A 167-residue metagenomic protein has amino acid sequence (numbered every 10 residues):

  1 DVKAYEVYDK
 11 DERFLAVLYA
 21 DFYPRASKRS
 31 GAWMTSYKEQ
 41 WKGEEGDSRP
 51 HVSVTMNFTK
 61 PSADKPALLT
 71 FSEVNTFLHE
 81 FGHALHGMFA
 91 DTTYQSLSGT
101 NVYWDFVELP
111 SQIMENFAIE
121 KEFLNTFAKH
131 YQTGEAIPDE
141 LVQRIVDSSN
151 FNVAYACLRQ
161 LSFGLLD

Functional and structural regions predicted by a protein language model:
D1-D167: Cation-handling catalytic/transport regions enriched in His/Asp/Glu
